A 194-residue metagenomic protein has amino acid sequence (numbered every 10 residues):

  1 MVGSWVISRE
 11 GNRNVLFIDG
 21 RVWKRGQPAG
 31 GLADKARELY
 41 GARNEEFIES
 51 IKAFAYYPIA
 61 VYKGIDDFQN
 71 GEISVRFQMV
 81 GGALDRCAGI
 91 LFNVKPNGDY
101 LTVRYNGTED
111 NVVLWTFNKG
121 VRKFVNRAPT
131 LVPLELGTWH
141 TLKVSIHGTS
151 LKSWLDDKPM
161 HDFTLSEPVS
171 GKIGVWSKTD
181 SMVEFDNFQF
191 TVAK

Functional and structural regions predicted by a protein language model:
M1-I7: Short, tryptophan-glycine- and acidic/Ser/Thr-enriched carbohydrate-recognition patches
E10, N106-T108, H147: Structural motif
F17-N118: Secretory/extracellular carbohydrate-interaction modules and structurally similar beta-sandwich "look-alikes"
P58-D66, A128-L134, F163: Beta-strand-rich interaction surfaces with strong enrichment in secreted/lumenal proteins
I73-V75, G137-S153: Short tryptophan-centered beta-strand motifs in secreted/extracellular beta-sheet-rich domains of glycan-recognition
K119-K143: Short, aromatic/His-centered strand-loop micro-motif at the edge of beta-sheets
W154-G174: Short, solvent-exposed beta-strand-to-loop segments that form ligand-recognition rims of beta-rich domains
P168-K194: Ligand-recognition surfaces built from glycine- and aromatic
